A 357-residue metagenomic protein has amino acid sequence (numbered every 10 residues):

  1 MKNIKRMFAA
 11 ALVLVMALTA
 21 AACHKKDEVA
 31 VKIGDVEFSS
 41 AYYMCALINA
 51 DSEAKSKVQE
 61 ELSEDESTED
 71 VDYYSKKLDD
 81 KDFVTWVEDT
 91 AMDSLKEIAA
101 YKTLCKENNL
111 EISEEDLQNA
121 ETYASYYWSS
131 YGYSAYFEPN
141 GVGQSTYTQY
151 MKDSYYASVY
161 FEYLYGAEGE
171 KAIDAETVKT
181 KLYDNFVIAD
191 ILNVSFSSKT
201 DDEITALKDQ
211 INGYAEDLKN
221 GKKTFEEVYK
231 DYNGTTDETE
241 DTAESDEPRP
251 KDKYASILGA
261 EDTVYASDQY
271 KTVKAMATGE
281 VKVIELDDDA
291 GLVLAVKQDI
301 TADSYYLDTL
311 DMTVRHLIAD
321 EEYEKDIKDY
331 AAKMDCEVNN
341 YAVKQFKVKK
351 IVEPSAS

Functional and structural regions predicted by a protein language model:
M1-F8: Bacterial N-terminal signal peptides that target proteins for export
L18-A22: C-terminal motif of bacterial Sec signal peptides marking the signal peptidase cleavage site
C23-E28, D231: A short, compositionally biased
H24-K26, Y136-A206, T263-S357: PPIase-associated folding chaperone regions across multiple families
K26-V142: N-terminal targeting/tethering segments
I48-S52, M92-E111, T122-Y133, E138-G141 (+8 more regions): Sec-exported extracytoplasmic/periplasmic mature domains
L207-I211: Alpha-helical repeat scaffolds
G213-A266, T309: Peptidyl-prolyl cis-trans isomerase
